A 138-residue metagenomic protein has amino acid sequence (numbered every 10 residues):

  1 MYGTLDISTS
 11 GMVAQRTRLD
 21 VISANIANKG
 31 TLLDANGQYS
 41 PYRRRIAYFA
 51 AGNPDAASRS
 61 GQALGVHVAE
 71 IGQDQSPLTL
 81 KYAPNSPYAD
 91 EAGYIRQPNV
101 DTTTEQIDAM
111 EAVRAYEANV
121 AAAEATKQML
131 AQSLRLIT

Functional and structural regions predicted by a protein language model:
M1-T138: Amphipathic alpha-helical polymerization modules
